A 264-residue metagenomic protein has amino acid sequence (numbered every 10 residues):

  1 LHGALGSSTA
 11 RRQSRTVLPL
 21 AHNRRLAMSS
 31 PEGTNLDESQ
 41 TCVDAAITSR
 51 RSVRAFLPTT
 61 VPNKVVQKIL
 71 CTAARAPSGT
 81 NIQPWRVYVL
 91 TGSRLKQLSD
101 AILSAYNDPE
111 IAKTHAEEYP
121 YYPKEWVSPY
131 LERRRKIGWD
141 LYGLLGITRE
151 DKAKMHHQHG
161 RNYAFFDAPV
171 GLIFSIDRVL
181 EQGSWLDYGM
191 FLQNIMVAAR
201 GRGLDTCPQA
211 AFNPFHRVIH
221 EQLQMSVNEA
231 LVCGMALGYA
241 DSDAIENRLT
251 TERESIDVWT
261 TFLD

Functional and structural regions predicted by a protein language model:
A4, A10, V17-D264: Acidic, surface-exposed loops and disordered segments
